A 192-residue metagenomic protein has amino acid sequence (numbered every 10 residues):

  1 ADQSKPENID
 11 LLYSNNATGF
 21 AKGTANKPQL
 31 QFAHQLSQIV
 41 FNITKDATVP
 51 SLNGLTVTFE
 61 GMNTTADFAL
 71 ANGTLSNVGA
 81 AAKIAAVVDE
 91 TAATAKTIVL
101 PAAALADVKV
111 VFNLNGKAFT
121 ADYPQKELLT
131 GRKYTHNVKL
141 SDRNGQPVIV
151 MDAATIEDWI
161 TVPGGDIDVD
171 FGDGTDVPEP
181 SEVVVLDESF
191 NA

Functional and structural regions predicted by a protein language model:
A1-L52, K83-T94, A103, L114 (+1 more regions): Short, low-hydrophobicity acidic/polar segments
Q29, Q38-N42, T56-T58, K109-V111 (+1 more regions): Beta-strand secondary-structure signal
T48-A81: Short, ordered, surface-exposed loop/turn motifs in non-cytosolic proteins
T91-A102, D122-Y123, N137: Exposed aromatic-hydrophobic patches
A103-K109: Extracellular Ig-like/FN3 beta-sandwich strand-entry sites
A118-K126: Edge beta-strands of extracellular beta-sandwich domains
L140-F190: Intrinsically disordered, low-complexity repeat and linker tracts
